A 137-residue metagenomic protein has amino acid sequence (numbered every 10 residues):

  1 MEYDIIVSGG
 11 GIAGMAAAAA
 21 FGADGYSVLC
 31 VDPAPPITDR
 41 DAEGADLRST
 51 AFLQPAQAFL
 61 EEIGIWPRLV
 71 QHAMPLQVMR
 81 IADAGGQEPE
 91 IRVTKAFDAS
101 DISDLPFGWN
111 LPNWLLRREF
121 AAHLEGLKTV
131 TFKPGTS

Functional and structural regions predicted by a protein language model:
Y3-C30: N-terminal Rossmann-like FAD-binding beta1-loop-alpha1 element of flavoenzymes
I6, A34, W114: Anionic group-transfer/hydrolysis microenvironments
G22-R48: Glycine-rich FAD pyrophosphate-binding loop
G25, G64, K128: Short glycine-rich hinge loops at helix-strand junctions in the catalytic core of two-component histidine kinases
G44-G86: N-terminal FAD cofactor-binding segment of flavoenzymes
H72-S137: Conserved N-terminal helical subregion
